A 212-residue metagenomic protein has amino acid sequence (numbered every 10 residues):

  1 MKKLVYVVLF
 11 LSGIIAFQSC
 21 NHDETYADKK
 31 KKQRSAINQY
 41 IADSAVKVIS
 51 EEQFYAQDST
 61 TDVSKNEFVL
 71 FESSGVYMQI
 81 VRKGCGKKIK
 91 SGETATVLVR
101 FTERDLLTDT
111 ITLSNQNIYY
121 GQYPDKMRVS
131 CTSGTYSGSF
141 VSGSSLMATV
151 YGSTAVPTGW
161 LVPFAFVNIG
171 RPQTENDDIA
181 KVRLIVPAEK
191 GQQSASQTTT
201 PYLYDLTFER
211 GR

Functional and structural regions predicted by a protein language model:
L4-I14: Sec-dependent N-terminal signal peptides
I15-S19: C-terminal motif of bacterial Sec signal peptides marking the signal peptidase cleavage site
C20-R212: Cross-family detector of peptidyl-prolyl cis-trans isomerase
